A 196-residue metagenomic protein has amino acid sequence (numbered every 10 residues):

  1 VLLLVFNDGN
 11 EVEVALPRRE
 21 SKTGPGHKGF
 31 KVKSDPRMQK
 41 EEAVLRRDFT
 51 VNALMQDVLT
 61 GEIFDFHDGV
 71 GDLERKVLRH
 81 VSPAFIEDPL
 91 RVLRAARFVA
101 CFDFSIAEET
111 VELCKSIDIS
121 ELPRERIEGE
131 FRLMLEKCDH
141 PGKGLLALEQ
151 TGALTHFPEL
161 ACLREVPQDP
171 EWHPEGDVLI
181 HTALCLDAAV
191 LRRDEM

Functional and structural regions predicted by a protein language model:
V1-M196: Catalytic cores of the polymerase beta-like nucleotidyltransferase superfamily and closely associated nucleotide
